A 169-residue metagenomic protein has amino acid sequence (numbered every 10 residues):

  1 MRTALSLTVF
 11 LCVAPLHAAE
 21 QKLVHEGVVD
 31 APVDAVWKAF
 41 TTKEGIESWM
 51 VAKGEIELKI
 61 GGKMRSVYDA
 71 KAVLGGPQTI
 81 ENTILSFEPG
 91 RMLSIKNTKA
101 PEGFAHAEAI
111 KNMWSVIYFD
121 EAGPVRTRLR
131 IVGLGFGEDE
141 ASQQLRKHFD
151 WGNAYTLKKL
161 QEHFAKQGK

Functional and structural regions predicted by a protein language model:
M1-L5: Positively charged n-region of N-terminal signal peptides that target proteins for export
V9-H17: Hydrophobic h-region of N-terminal signal peptides that target proteins for export in Gram-negative bacteria
L16-K59: Hydrophobic ligand-binding cavity/cleft-lining segments
H25-G27, K53, T79-S86, N112-E121: Hydrophobic/aromatic beta-strand elements that line small-molecule binding cavities or substrate pockets in beta-rich
D30-D34, L58, L85-L93, Y118-R128 (+1 more regions): A short, structured loop/turn motif at beta-sheet edges
V36-W37, I46, M64-S66, I84 (+4 more regions): Hydrophobic pocket/interface hotspot
E44-T79, F87: Short beta-edge strand/loop motif at the mouth of beta-sheet-based domains
F104-W151: Beta-strand/loop substructures that line and gate deep hydrophobic ligand-binding cavities in soluble
